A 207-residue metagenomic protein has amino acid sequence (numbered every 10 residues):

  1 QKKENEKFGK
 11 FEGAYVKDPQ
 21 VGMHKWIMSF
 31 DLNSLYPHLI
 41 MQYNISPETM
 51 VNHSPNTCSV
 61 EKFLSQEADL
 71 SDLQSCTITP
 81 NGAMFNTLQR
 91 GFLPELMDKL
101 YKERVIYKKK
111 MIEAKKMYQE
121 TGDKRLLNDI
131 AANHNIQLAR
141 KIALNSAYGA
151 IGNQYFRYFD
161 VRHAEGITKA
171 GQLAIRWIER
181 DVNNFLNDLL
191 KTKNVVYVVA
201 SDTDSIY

Functional and structural regions predicted by a protein language model:
Q1-Y207: Conserved acidic
